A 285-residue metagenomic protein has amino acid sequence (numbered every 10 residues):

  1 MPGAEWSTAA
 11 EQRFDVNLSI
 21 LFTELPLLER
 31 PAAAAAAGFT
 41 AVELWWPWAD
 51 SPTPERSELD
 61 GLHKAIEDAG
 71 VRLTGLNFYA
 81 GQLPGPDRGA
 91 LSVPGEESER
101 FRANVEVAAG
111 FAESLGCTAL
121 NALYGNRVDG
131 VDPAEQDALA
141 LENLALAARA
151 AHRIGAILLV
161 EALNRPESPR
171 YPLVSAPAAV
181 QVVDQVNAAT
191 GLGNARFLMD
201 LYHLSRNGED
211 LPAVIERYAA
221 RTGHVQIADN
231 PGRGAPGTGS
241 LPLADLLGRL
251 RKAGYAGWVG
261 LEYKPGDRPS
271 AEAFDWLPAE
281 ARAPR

Functional and structural regions predicted by a protein language model:
P2-D15, S19-I20, E24-G38, G116-C117 (+1 more regions): Histidine-acidic metal/acid-base catalytic patches
G3-W6, R88-R196: Active-site acidic/histidine proton-transfer and metal-coordination neighborhood in alpha/beta enzyme cores
I20-F22, W46-W48, Y79-Q82, Y124-V128 (+4 more regions): Active-site-proximal loop/turn and secondary-structure-junction residues that shape catalytic pockets, frequently
T40-A41, R72, T118, I157 (+1 more regions): Residue-level detector of anion-binding/catalytic polar loops
E43, G75-N77, N121, L159 (+2 more regions): Conserved beta-strand positions in the central sheet of alpha/beta enzyme cores
E43-E67, Y124-V128, D132, E167 (+1 more regions): Glycine-rich, proline-tolerant flexible connector loops at the mouths of alpha/beta enzymes
W48, T53-T74, N104-S114, L141-H152 (+1 more regions): Short amphipathic alpha-helices and their capping/turn segments at secondary-structure boundaries
T53-R56, G95-E96, V131-Q136, P169-L173 (+3 more regions): Short, solvent-exposed loop/turn segments at secondary-structure boundaries
